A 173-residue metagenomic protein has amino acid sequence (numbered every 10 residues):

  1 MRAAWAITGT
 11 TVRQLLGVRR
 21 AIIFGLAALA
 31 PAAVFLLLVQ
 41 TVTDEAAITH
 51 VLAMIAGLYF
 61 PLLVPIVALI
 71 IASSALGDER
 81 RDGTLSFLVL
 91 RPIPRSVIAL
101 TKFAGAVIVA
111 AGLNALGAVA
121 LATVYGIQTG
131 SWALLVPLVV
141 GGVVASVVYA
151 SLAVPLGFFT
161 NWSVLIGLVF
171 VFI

Functional and structural regions predicted by a protein language model:
M1-G25: Aromatic- and glycine-rich beta-strand/loop motifs that create alpha-glucan
A3-I7, G83, A118: Generic alpha-helical secondary structure signal
V12, T84-S86: Alpha-helical structural signal
Q14, R95, G105: Active-site micro-motifs of SAM-dependent methyltransferase domains
G17, R81, P94, T160-N161: A helix-boundary/kink motif common to multi-pass secondary transporters, especially Major Facilitator Superfamily
G25-A75, D82, A99-V164, F170: Secretory targeting signals
F87-P94: Short helix-to-coil transition segments within interhelical loops that connect adjacent transmembrane helices
